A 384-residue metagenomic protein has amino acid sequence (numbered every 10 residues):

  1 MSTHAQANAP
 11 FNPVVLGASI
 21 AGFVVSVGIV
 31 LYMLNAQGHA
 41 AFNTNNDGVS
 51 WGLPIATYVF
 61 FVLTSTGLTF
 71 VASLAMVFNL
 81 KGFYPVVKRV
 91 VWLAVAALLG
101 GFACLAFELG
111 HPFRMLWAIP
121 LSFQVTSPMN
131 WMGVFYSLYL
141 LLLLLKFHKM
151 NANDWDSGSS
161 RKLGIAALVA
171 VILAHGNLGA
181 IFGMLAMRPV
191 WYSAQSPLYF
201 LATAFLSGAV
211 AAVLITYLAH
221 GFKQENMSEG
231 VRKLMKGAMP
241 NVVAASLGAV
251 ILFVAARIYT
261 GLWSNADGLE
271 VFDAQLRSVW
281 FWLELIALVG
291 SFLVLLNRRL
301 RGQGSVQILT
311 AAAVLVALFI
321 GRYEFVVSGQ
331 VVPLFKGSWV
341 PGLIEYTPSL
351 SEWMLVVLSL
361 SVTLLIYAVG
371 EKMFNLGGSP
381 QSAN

Functional and structural regions predicted by a protein language model:
M1-G67, V71-L74, Q381-N384: N-terminal signal-anchor module of multipass membrane proteins
T3-F11, I20-S26, K81-G82, P120-M129 (+4 more regions): Long, contiguous internal "core" modules enriched in hydrophobic/ aromatic residues
V14, L34-A36, I55, N130 (+3 more regions): Membrane-interface transmembrane-helix boundary segments in multi-pass integral membrane proteins
S19-A40, A103-L109, L173-I181, Y367: Alpha-helical transmembrane segments of multi-pass membrane proteins
L34-N43, A75-V87, L109-P112, E324-Q330 (+1 more regions): Juxtamembrane/interface segments at transmembrane-helix termini
V49-L116, P128-W131, F135: Membrane helical hairpin/interfacial module
V62-F70, L140, E284-F292, S359-T363: Hydrophobic alpha-helical transmembrane segments
S305-A311, L315-N384: TerminUS-proximal long segments
